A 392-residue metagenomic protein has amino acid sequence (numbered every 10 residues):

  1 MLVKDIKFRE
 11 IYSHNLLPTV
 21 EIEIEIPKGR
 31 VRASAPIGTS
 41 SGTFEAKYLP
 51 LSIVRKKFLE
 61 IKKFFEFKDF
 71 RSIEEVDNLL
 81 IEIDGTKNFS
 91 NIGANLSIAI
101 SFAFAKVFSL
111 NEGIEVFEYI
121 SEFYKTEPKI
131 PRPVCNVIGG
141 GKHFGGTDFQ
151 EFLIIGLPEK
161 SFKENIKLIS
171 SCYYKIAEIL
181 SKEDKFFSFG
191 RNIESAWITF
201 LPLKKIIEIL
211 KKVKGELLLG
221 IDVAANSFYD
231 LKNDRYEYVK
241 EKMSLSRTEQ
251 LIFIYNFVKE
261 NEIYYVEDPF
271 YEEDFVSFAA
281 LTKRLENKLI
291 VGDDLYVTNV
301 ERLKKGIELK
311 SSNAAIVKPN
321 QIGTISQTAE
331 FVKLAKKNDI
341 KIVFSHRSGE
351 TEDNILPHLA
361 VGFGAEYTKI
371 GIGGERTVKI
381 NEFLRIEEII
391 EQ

Functional and structural regions predicted by a protein language model:
M1-T19: Short, Gly/Pro- and small/polar-rich lid/capping loops
S13-N15, G85-A103, R132-G145: Glycine/serine-rich anion-binding loops at beta->alpha junctions that coordinate negatively charged ligand groups
V20-I37, C135-G156, I221-R235, K240: Short beta-strand elements
P27-G29, K63-F70, I81-G85, S109-I114 (+12 more regions): Generic secondary-structure signature for well-ordered alpha-helical cores
P36-I114, E118, I166: Metal- or metallocofactor-binding catalytic centers and their adjacent structured scaffolds across diverse enzyme
T126-S195: Mobile "lid/hinge" segments at catalytic clefts and subdomain interfaces of large enzymes
F186-F189, I198-Q392: Catalytic core of soluble alpha/beta enzymes
